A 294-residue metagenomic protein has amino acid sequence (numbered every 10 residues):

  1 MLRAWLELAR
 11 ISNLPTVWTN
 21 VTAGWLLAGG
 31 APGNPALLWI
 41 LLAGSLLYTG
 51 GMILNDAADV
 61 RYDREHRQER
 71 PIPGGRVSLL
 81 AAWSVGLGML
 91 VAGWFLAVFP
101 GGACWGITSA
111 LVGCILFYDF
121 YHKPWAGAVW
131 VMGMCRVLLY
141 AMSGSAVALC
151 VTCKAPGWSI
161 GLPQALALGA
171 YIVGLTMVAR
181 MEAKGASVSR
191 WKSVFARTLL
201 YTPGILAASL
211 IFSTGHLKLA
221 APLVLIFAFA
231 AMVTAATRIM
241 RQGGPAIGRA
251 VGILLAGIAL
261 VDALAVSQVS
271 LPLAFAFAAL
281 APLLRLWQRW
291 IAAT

Functional and structural regions predicted by a protein language model:
M1-E69, R76-G88, C104-C114, D119 (+2 more regions): Topogenic membrane-insertion module of multi-pass membrane proteins
L2-L6, V137, S143-T294: C-terminal membrane-associated helical module and adjoining short loops/tails
P15, S45-L47, V85, M89-A92 (+9 more regions): Hydrophobic residues within membrane-embedded alpha-helical segments of Major Facilitator Superfamily
V21, W25, W94-V98, F120 (+1 more regions): Membrane-embedded alpha-helical segments of multi-pass transporters/permeases
G29-G30, V98-F99, K123, S270: Short coil/turn helix-boundary motifs
A31, R76-V77, R136-V137, S145-A146: Short loop segments at secondary-structure junctions
L42-A43, V60-I115, G133, K154-L166 (+2 more regions): Multi-pass membrane catalytic core of lipid/isoprenoid biosynthesis enzymes
Y121, W125, V129-M132, M142-G144: Membrane-anchoring/interfacial helices and their immediately flanking loops in integral membrane proteins
